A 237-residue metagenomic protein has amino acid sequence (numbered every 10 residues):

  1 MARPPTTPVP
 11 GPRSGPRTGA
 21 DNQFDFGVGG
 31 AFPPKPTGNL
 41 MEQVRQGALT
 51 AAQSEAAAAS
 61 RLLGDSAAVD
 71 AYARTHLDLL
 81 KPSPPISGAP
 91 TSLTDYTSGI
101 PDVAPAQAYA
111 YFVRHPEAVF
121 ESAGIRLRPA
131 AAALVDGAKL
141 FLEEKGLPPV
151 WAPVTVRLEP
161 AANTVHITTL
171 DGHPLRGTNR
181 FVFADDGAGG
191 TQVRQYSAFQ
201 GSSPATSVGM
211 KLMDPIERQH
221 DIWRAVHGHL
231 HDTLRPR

Functional and structural regions predicted by a protein language model:
M1-A20, F26-V28, R237: Non-Sec secretion/translocation targeting segments of pathogen effectors
F24-F32, T37-G38, E42-G146: Hydrophobic ligand-binding cavity/cleft-lining segments
G38, E55, L140, A198-R237: Active-site or metal-binding loop neighborhoods of secreted/extracellular toxin and effector enzymes
S98-I100, L142, L158, F183-D185 (+1 more regions): Hydrophobic side chains in beta-strands
G137-K139, A162-T164, A188-Q192: A generic structural signal for beta-strand entry/edge sites
G146-G187: Hydrophobic-ligand binding "helix-grip"
G172-E217: Beta-strand/loop substructures that line and gate deep hydrophobic ligand-binding cavities in soluble
